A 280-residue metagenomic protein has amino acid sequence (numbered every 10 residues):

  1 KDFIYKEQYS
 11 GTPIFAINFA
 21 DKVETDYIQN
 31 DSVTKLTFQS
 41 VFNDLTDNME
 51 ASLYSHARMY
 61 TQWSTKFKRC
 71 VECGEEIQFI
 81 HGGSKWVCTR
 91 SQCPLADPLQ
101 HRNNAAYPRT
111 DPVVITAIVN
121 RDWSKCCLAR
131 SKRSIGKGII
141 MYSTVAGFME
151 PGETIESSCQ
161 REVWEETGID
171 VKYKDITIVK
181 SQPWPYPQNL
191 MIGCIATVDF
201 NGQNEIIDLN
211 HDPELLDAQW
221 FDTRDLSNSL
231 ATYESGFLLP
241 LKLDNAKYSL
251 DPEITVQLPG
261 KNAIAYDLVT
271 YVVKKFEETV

Functional and structural regions predicted by a protein language model:
K1-F67, Q78-I80, I135-M141, P187 (+2 more regions): Nudix hydrolase/Nudix homology domain
F67-K68, G82, W86, R90-S143 (+3 more regions): N-terminal strand-loop-strand
V71-I77: Active-site pocket-lining segments that scaffold enzyme catalytic pockets across diverse folds
W86-V87, D175-N189: Beta-rich nucleic-acid/ligand-interaction surfaces
N103-N104, V114-I115, K180-Q182, I206 (+1 more regions): Generic recognition of flexible, low-complexity loop/linker segments
A105-P108, W184-P185, N210: Short Gly/Pro-enriched turn/cap motifs at secondary-structure boundaries
T144-V179, C194-A196: The catalytic Nudix box helix
Q182-D208: Active-site-adjacent beta-strand/loop module that shapes the phosphate/pyrophosphate-binding cleft
